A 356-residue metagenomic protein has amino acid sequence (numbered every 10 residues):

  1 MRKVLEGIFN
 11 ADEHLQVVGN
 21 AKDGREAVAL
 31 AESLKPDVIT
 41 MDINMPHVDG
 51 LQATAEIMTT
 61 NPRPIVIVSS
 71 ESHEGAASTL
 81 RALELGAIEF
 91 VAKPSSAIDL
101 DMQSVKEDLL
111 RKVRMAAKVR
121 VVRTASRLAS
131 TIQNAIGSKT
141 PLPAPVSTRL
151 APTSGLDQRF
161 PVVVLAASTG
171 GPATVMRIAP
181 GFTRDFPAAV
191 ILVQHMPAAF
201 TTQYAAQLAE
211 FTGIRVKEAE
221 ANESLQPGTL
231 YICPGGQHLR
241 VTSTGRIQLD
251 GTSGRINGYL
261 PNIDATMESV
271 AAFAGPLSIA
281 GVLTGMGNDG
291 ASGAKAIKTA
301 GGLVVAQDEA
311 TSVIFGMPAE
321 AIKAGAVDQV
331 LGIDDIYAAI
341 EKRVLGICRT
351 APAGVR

Functional and structural regions predicted by a protein language model:
M1-H14, N20-E26, E32-T40, N44-R356: Conserved acid/base catalytic micro-environments in cytosolic active-site loops
